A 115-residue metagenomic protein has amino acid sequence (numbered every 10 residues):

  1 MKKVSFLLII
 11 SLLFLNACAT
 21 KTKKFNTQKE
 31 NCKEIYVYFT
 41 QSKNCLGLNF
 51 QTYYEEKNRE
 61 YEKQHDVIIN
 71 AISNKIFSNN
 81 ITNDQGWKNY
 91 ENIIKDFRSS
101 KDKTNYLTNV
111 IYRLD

Functional and structural regions predicted by a protein language model:
M1-T22: Classical Sec-dependent N-terminal signal peptides that target proteins to the secretory pathway
A17-K33: Bacterial Sec signal peptide processing site at the extreme N-terminus
C18-T20, Y38, N80: A detector of low-complexity, intrinsically disordered, Ser/Thr/Gly/Pro/Ala-rich segments
F25-T27, I35-N58, E62: Extracellular/mature segments of secreted proteins
K33-E34, S73: Amphipathic alpha-helical repeat scaffolds
Q51-D115: Intrinsically disordered, glycine/charged-rich N-terminal periplasmic/extracytoplasmic linker segments that lie
